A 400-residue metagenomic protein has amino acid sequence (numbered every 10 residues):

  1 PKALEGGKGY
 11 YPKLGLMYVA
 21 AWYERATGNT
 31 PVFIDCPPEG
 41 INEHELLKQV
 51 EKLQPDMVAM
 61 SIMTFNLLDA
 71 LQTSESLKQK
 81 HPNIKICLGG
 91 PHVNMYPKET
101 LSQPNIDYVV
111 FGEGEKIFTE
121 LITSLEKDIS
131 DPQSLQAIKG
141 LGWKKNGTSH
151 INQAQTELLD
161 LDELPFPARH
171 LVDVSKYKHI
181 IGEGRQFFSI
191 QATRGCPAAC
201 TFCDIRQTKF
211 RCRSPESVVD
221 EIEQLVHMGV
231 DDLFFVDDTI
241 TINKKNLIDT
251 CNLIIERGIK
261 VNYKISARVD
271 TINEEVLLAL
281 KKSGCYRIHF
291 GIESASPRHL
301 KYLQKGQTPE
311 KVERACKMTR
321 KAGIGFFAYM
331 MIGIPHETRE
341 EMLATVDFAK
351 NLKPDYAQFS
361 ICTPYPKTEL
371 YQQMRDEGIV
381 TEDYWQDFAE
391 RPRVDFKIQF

Functional and structural regions predicted by a protein language model:
P1-A3, A26, G142-I151, K176 (+2 more regions): C-terminal accessory regions of radical SAM enzymes
P1-Y10, K85: Short glycine-rich His-centered loop
K8-Y23: Short catalytic helix/loop segments, enriched in acidic residues and glycine and frequently bearing histidine
Y11, D162, F166-Y329, D347: Radical SAM [4Fe-4S] cluster-binding motif and immediate context
W22-A26, T30-D160, I361, K367: Glycine-rich beta-alpha loop elements in corrinoid/cobalamin-binding modules across cobalamin-dependent enzymes
P37, M63, V236-N243, R268-V269 (+2 more regions): Short, solvent-exposed turn/loop segments enriched in Gly/Ser/Thr/Pro and often Arg
P97-S102, V276, H336-K350: Catalytic cores of alpha/beta
